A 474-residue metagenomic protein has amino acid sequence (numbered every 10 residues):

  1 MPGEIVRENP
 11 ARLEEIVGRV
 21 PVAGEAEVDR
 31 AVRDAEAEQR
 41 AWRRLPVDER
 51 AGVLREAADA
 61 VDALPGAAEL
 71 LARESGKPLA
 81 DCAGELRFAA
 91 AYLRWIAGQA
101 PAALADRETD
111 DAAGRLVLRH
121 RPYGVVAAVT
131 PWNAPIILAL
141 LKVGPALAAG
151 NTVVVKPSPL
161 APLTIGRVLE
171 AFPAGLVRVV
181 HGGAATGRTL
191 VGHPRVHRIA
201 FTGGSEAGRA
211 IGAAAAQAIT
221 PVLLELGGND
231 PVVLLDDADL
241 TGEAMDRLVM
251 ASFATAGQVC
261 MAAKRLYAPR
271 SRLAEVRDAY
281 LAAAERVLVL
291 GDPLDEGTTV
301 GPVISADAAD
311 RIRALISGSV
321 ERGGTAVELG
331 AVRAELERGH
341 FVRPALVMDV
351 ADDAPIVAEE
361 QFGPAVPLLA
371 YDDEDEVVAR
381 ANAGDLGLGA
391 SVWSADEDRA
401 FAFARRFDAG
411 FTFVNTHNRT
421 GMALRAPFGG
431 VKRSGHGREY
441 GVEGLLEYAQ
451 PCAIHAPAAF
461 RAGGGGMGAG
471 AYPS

Functional and structural regions predicted by a protein language model:
M1-G114: N-terminal Rossmann-like NAD(P)+-binding subdomain of aldehyde/semialdehyde dehydrogenases
P10-A11, E25-V28, V47, L64 (+6 more regions): Residues at or immediately preceding the N-termini of alpha-helices
R12-R19, V196, A334, F341-S474: Conserved C-terminal structural/oligomerization subdomain of aldehyde/semialdehyde dehydrogenase
E14, R50, L71, L93 (+9 more regions): Residue-level signal for inorganic ion chemistry
I16-A23, E38-R44, A89, A128 (+6 more regions): Short, well-ordered beta-strand elements within core beta-sheets of diverse protein domains
Q39, R43, A58-A68, S75 (+16 more regions): Structural signal for hydrophobic packing residues in well-ordered secondary-structure cores of soluble enzyme domains
A105-E243, Y371: Rossmann-like NAD(P) dinucleotide-binding subdomain of oxidoreductase/dehydrogenase enzymes
E206-A351, V414: ALDH superfamily catalytic-core signature
